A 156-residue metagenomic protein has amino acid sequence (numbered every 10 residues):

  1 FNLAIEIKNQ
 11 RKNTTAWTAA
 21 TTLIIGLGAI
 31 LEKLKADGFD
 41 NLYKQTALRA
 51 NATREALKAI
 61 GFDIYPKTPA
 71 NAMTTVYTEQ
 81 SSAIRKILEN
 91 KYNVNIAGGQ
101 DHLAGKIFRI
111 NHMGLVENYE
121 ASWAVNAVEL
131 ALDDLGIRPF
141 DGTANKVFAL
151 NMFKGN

Functional and structural regions predicted by a protein language model:
F1-E55: Active-site C-terminal subdomain of aminotransferase-like
F1-E6, I96-L103: Acidic-glycine-rich active-site phosphate/pyrophosphate-binding loop
L34, M73-T75, R109-G114: Short glycine-rich or small-residue beta-strand-to-loop segments that form or flank ligand, phosphate, metal/Fe-S
G61-I64, V94-G99: A short linear hydrophobic-aromatic micro-motif
D63-K91: Conserved PLP-binding catalytic core of the aspartate aminotransferase-like
P66-T68, D101-A104: A short beta-turn/loop motif at secondary-structure boundaries
N90-A97, E129-L132: A common structural junction motif
H102, K106-N156: PLP-dependent enzyme catalytic core of the Aspartate aminotransferase-like
